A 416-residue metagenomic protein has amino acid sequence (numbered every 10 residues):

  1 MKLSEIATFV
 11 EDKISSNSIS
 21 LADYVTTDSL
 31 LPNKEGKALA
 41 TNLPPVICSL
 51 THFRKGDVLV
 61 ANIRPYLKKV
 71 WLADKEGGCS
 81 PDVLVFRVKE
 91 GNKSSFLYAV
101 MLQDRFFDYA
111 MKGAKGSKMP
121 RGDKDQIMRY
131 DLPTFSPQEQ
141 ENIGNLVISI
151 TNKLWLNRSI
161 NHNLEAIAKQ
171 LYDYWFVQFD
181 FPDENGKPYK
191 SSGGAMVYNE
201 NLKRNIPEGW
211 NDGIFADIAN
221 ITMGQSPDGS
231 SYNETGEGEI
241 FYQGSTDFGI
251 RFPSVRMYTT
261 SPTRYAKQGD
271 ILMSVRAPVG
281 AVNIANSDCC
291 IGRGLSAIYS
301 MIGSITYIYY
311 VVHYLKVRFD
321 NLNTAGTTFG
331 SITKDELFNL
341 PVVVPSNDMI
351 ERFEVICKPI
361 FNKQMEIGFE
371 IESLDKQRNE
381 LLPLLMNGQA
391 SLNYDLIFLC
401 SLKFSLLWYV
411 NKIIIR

Functional and structural regions predicted by a protein language model:
M1-S16, P133-Y174, S191-S226, N347-R352 (+1 more regions): Non-catalytic DNA-recognition/assembly elements of restriction-modification systems
S4-K55, M196-L202, G213-Y232, E237-Q268 (+3 more regions): Sequence-specific dsDNA recognition surfaces
S49-T51, K55-D104, Q243-S245, R256 (+3 more regions): A short beta-sheet element
G78-V83, K115-G144, C289-L295, T327-E351: A short glycine-rich beta-alpha junction/loop motif
K89-N92, G238, R416: Conserved active-site neighborhood of enzyme catalytic/cofactor-binding cores
Y98, L102-K112, D131-P133: Well-ordered mid-protein domain cores that form the structural environment of catalytic cofactors
